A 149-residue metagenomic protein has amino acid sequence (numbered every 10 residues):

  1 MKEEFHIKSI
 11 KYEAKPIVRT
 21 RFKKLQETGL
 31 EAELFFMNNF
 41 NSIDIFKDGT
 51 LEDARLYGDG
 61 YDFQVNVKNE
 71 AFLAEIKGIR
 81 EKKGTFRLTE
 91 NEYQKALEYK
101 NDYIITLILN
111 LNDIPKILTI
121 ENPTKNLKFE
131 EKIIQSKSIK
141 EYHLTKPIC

Functional and structural regions predicted by a protein language model:
M1-T28: Interdomain/boundary linker segments immediately adjacent to catalytic/signaling cores
Q26-S42, D48: Conserved nucleotide-cofactor-binding alpha/beta core module
F36, F40, F63-V65, F72-R80: Conserved catalytic cores of phosphodiester-cleaving nucleases, focusing on short active-site segments
I43-D48, R87-N91: Short Pro/Gly-enriched beta-strand edge/turn motifs at strand-loop
T50-N66: Beta-rich nucleic-acid/ligand-interaction surfaces
Y61, A71, N101-I105: Short, surface-exposed beta-edge/turn micro-motifs
K77-I120: Catalytic cores of nucleic-acid endonucleases
I108-C149: Domain-level recognition of nuclease-like catalytic cores that cleave nucleotide substrates
